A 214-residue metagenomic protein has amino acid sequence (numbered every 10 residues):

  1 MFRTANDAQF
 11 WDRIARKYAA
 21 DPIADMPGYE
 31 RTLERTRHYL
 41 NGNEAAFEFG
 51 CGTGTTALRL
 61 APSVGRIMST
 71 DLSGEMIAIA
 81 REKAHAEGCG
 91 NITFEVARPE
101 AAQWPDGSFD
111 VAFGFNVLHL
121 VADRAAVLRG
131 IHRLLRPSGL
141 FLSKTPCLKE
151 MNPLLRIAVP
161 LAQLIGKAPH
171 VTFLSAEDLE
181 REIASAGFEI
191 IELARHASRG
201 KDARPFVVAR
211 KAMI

Functional and structural regions predicted by a protein language model:
M1-G42, K149-E150, V159, A197: Conserved class I S-adenosyl-L-methionine
F47-A101: Class I SAM-dependent methyltransferase SAM/SAH-binding core
F113: A conserved beta-strand element that flanks and buttresses the S-adenosyl-L-methionine
N116-L120: Short catalytic micro-motifs in class I SAM-dependent methyltransferases
A125-P137: A short glycine-rich, Lys/Arg-flanked "PGG" loop and its adjoining helix->strand segment in the class I
L142-L164: Conserved class I S-adenosyl-L-methionine
V171-A186: Short alpha-helix
A186-F188, E192-I214: Core SAM-dependent methyltransferase catalytic element
